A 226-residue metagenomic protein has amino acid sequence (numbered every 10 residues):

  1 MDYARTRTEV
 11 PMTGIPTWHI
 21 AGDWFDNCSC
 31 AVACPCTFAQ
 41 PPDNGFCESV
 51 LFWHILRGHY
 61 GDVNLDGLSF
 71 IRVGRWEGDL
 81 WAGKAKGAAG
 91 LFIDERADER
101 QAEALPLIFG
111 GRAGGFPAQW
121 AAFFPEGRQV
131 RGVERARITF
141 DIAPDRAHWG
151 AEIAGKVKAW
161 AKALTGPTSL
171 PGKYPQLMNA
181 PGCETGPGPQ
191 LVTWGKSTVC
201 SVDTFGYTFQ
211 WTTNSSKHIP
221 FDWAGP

Functional and structural regions predicted by a protein language model:
M1-P11: Short, Lys/Arg-enriched N-terminal segments with co-localized hydrophobic residues within the first ~10-30 amino acids
T13-Y60: N-terminal ordered "arm"
C36, G74-W76, A136-I142: Short amphipathic beta-strand and strand-loop transition segments with alternating hydrophobic
G45-A118: Aromatic- and glycine-enriched beta-alpha-beta binding-site module
D62-S69, E126-R131, T185-Q190: Low-complexity, flexible helical/coil segments
G87-L177: Charged linear interaction tracts used for macromolecular binding and regulation
W160, L164-P226: Extended, charged low-complexity segments that frequently continue into or abut oligomerization scaffolds
